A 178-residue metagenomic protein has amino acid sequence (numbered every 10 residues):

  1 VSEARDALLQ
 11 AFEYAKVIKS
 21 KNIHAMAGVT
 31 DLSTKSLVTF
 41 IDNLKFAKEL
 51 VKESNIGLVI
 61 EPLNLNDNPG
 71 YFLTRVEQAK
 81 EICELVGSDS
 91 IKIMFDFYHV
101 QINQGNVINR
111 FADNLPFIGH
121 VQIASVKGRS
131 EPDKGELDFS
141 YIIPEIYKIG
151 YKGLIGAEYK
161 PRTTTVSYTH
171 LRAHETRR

Functional and structural regions predicted by a protein language model:
V1, P69-K80, E84, D89 (+2 more regions): Gly/Pro-rich active-site loop or hairpin
V1-K92, I102: Active-site acidic/histidine proton-transfer and metal-coordination neighborhood in alpha/beta enzyme cores
I23, T176-R177: Short, intrinsically disordered low-complexity segments
T34, I41, S140, P144-Y147 (+1 more regions): Alpha-helix boundary/capping detector
E61, E131, E158, E175: Acidic-residue sensor for enzyme active/binding pockets
T169-T176: Conserved small/polar residues in nucleotide/adenosyl-binding loops
